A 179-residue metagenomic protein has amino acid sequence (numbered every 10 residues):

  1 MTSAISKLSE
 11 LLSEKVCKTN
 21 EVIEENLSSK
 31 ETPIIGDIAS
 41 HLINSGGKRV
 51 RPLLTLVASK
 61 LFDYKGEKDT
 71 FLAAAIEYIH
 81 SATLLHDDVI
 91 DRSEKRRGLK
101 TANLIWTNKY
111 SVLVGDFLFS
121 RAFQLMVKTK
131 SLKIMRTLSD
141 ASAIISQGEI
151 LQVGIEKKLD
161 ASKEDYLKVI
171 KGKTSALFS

Functional and structural regions predicted by a protein language model:
M1-I79, L85, V89-L104, D140 (+1 more regions): Conserved N-terminal diphosphate/IPP-binding helix and adjacent helical/loop segment of trans-prenyltransferase domains
L12, L118-F119, F178: Hydrophobic alpha-helical core bundles mediating ligand binding, dimerization, or RNAP-core interactions
E21, S29-K30, N44-K48, L113 (+1 more regions): All-alpha helical catalytic cores of prenyl diphosphate-utilizing isoprenoid enzymes
L56-K60, S120-K128: Short glycine/serine- and small hydrophobic-enriched flexible loop segments
A82-T83, M126: Hydrophobic recognition helices of helix-based DNA-binding modules
A102, Q124-M126, Y166-K168: A generic local secondary-structure boundary/capping motif
L104-Q124: Multi-pass membrane catalytic core of lipid/isoprenoid biosynthesis enzymes
